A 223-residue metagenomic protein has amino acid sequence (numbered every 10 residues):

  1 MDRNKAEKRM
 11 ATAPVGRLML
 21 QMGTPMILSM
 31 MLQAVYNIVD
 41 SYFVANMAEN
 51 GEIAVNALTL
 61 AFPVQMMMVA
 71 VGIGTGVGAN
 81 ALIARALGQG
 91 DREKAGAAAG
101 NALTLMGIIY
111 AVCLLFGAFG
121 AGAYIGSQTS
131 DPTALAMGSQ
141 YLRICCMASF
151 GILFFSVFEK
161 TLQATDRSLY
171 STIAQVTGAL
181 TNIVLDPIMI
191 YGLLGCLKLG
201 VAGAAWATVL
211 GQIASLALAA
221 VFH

Functional and structural regions predicted by a protein language model:
M1-G23, I83-F150, C196-H223: Short alpha-helical transmembrane segments in multi-pass integral membrane proteins
G16-V35, V39, V64-V71, M147 (+1 more regions): Residue-level signal for short hydrophobic patches within transmembrane helices of multi-pass membrane transporters
Q21, V44-M66, P132-M137, V201-W206: Interfacial/gating helices of multi-pass transporter permease domains
M26, M30, Y42, A81 (+7 more regions): Transmembrane alpha-helix boundary and packing residues in multipass membrane permease domains and related
M31, V35-N56, I125-P132, I188-L199: Helix-terminus/linker motif at the lipid-water interface of multi-pass membrane proteins
V55-L115, I152-S171: Small-residue-rich hydrophobic transmembrane alpha-helices
E93, M106, T161-I188, A202-V209: Alpha-helical transmembrane segments of multi-pass membrane transporters/permeases
